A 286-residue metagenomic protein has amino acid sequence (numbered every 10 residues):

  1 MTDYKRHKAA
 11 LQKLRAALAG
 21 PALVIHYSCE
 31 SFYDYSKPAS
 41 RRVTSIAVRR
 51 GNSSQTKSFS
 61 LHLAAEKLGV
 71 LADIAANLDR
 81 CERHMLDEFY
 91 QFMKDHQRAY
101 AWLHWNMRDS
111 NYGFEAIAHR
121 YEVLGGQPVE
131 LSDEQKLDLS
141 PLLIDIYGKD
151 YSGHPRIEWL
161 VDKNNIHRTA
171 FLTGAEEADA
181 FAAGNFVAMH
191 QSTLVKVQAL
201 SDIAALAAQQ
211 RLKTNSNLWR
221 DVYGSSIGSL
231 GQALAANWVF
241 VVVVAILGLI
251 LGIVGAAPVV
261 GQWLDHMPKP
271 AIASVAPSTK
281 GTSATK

Functional and structural regions predicted by a protein language model:
T2-A16, G20-E115: Conserved non-catalytic scaffold segment of RNase H-like nuclease domains
D3-A17, E82, F186-T193, A207 (+2 more regions): Charged, low-complexity, helix-prone segments enriched in Lys/Glu/Asp/Gln
H7-L14, L68-L71, E82, F89 (+6 more regions): Generic structural signal of hydrophobic/aromatic residues within well-ordered alpha-helices of folded domains
R42, Q55-G69, Y100-H190, V197-I203 (+2 more regions): Metal-dependent phosphoesterase core characteristic of DEDDh/y 3'-5' exonuclease domains
Q97, G148, G255-P258: Short, flexible coil/linker elements and helix-boundary hinge sites characteristic of intrinsically disordered
W102-W105, W159, W219, W238 (+1 more regions): A residue-identity detector for tryptophan
T193-A233: Mixed-charge, glycine-rich, non-catalytic linkers/tails in nucleic-acid processing enzymes
D221-K286: C-terminal single-pass membrane-anchor helix
